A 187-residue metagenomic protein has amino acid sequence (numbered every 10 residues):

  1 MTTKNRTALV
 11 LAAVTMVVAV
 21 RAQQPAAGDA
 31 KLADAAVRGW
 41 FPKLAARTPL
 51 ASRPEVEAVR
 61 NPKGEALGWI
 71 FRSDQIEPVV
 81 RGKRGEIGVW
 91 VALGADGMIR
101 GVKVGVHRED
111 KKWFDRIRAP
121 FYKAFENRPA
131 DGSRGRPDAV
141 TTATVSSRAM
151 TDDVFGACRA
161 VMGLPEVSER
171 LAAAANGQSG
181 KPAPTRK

Functional and structural regions predicted by a protein language model:
M1, R21-A22: Accessible peptide chain termini
T2-L9: Bacterial N-terminal signal peptides that target proteins for export
V10-V17: Bacterial N-terminal signal peptides
A22-V140, T144-K187: Flexible, solvent-exposed loop/hinge segments and secondary-structure transition points
